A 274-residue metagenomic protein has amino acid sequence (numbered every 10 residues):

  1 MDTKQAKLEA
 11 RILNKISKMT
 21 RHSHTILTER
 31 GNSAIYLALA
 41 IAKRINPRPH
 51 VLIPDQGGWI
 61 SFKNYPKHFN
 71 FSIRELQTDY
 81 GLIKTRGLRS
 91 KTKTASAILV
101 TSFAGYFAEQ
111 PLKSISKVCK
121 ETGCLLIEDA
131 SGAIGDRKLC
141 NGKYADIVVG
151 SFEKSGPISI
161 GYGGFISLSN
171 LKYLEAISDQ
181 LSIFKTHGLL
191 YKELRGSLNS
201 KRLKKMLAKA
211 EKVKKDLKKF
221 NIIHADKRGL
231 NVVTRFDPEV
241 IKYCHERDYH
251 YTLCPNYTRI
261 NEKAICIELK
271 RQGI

Functional and structural regions predicted by a protein language model:
M1-A6, C254-I274: PLP-dependent enzyme catalytic core of the Aspartate aminotransferase-like
M1-R44, Q56-S61, K138, N199-R202 (+2 more regions): Conserved N-terminal alpha-helix of the aminotransferase class I/II PLP-enzyme fold
A38-P66, N70-S90: Conserved PLP-anchoring active-site segment centered on the Schiff-base-forming lysine
I73, L126-I127, Y251: Hydrophobic beta-strand scaffold residues
D79-K138, G142-A145, K154-P157, N170-K172: Active-site phosphate-binding strand-loop segment of PLP-dependent enzymes
Y144-L189: Active-site PLP attachment segment
G188-K205, K218: Amphipathic alpha-helix from the class-I
L207-E211, I222-H245: Conserved glycine-rich beta-strand-loop-beta hairpin in the small C-terminal domain of fold type I
